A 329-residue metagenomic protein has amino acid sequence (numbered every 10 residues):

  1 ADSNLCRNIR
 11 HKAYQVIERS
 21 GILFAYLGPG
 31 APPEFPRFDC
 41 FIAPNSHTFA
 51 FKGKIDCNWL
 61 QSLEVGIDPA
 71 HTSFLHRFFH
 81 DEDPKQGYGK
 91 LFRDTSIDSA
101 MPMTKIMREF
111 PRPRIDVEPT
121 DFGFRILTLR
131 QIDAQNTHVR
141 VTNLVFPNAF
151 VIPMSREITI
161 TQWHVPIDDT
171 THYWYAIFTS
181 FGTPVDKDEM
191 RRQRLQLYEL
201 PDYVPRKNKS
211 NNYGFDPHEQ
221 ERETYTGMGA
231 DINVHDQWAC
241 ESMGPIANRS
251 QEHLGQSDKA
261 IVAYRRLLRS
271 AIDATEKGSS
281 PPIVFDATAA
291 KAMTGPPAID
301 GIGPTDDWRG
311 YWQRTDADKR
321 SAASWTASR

Functional and structural regions predicted by a protein language model:
A1-P29: Active-site-proximal cofactor/substrate-binding loop regions of enzyme domains
F24, P29-R329: C-terminal catalytic domain of Rieske-type non-heme iron oxygenases
